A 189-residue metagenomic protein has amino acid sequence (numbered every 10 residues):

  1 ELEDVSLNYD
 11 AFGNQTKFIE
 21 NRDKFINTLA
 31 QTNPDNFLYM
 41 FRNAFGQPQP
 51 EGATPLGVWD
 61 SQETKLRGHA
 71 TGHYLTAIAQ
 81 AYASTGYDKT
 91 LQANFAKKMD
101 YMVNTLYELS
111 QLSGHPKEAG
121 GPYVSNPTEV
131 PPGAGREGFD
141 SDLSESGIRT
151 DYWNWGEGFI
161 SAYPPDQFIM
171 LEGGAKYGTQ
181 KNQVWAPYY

Functional and structural regions predicted by a protein language model:
E1-A70, A96-G178: Low-complexity, Ser/Thr/Pro/Gly-enriched N-terminal "stalk/linker" regions
V5, F18, Y74-L91: Well-ordered alpha-helical scaffold segments within catalytic/enzyme domains
K65-G68, K89, A93, V184: Charge-dense, low-complexity intrinsically disordered segments
G68-S84, Y101-N104, Y189: Non-membrane alpha-helical segments in proteins
L112, Q183-Y189: Aromatic-lined, polymer-binding surfaces characteristic of secreted/periplasmic polysaccharide-degrading enzymes
